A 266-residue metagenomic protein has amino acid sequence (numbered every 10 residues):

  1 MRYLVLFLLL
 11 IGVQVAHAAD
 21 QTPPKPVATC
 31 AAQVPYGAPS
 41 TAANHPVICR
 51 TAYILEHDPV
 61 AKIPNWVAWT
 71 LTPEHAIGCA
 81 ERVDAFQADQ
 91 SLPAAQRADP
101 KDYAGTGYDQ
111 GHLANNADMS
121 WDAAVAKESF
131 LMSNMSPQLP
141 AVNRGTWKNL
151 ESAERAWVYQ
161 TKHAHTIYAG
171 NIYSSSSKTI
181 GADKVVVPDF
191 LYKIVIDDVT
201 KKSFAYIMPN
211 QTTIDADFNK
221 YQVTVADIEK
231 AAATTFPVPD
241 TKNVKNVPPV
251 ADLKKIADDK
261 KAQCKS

Functional and structural regions predicted by a protein language model:
M1-L4: Positively charged n-region of N-terminal signal peptides that target proteins for export
L8-H17: Hydrophobic h-region of N-terminal signal peptides that target proteins for export in Gram-negative bacteria
A18-P64: N-terminal module-boundary/linker segments of secreted carbohydrate-active enzymes
P23-P24, V34, F86, E154-A156: Generic hydrophobic, helix-prone segments enriched in Leu/Val/Ile
V47-Q110: Short, His- and charge-rich active-site/binding loops that engage polyanionic ligands
L92-S266: Domain-level detector of nuclease and nuclease-like folds in predominantly extracellular/periplasmic contexts
